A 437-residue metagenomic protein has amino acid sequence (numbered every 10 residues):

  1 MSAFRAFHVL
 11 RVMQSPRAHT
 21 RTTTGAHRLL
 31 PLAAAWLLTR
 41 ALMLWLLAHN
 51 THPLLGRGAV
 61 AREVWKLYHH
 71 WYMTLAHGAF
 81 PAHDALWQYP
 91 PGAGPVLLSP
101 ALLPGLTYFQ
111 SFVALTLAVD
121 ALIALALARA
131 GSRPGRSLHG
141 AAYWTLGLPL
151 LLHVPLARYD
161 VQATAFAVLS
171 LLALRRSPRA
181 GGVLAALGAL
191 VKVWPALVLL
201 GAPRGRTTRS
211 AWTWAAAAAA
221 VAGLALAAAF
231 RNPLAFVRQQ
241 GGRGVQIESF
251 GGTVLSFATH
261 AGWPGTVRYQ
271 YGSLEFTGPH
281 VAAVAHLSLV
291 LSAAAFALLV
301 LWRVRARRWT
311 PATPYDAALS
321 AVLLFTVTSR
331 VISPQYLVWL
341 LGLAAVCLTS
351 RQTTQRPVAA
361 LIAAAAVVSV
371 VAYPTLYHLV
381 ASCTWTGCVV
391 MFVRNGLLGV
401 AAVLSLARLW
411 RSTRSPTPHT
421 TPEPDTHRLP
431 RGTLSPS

Functional and structural regions predicted by a protein language model:
A3-R238, H286-S437: Multi-pass membrane glycosyltransferase architecture that uses lipid-linked
W71, P95-P104, W263-A282: Juxtamembrane membrane-water interface segments that cap and precede transmembrane helices
Y72-T74, A82, L86, G251-Y269: Extracytosolic (periplasmic/ER-lumenal) interhelical loops and adjacent juxtamembrane/interface segments of multi-pass
S170, R231, G251, Q270-G272: Glycine-centered flexibility motif
R231-P264, V331-P334: Alpha-helical transmembrane segments and terminal signal-anchor/GPI-anchor hydrophobic tails, characterized by long
V245, V284-A285: Select transmembrane alpha-helical segments in multipass membrane proteins
